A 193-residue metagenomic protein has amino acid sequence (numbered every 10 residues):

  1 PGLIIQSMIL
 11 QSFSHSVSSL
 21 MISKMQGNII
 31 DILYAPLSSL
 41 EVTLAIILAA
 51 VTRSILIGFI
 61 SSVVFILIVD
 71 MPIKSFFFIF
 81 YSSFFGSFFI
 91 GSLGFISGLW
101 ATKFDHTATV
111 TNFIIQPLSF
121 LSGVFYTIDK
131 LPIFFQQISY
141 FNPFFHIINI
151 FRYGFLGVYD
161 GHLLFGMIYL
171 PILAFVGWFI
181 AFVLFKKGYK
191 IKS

Functional and structural regions predicted by a protein language model:
P1-F65, N112-F113, S119: Hydrophobic alpha-helical transmembrane segments of multi-pass membrane transport proteins
Q6, I22, I66, D70 (+6 more regions): Transmembrane helix-loop junction
H15-S19, K24, S92-L99, K130 (+2 more regions): Membrane-spanning helices that line or support transport/gating and their immediate boundary helices in channels
S16, L20, I29-I32, V64 (+7 more regions): Hydrophobic alpha-helical interface/terminus motif in multipass membrane transporters
I22, G27-Y34, T102, N112 (+3 more regions): Short amphipathic alpha-helical coupling elements at transmembrane boundaries
S39-T111, V158-F182: Alpha-helical transmembrane segments and their short interhelical loops
S119-V176, G188: Membrane-interfacial helix-loop-helix junctions in multi-pass membrane proteins
F185-S193: Short cytosolic juxtamembrane segments of multi-pass membrane proteins
